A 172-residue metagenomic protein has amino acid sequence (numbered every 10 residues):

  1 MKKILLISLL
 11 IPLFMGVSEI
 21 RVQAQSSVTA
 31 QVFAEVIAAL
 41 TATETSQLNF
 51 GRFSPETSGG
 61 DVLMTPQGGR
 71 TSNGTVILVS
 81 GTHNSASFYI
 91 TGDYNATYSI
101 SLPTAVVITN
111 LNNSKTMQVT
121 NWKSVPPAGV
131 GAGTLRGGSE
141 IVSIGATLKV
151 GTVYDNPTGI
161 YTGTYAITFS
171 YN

Functional and structural regions predicted by a protein language model:
M1-I4: Positively charged n-region of N-terminal signal peptides that target proteins for export
S8-V17: Bacterial N-terminal signal peptides
L9, I100, K123-S124: Compositionally biased, intrinsically disordered/low-complexity regions enriched for serine, proline and threonine
L13, P127-A128: Generic low-complexity segments that are intrinsically disordered, proline-rich and/or Lys/Arg-biased
Q23-S101, A105-I108, A132-N172: N-terminal small/polar-rich segments of proteins
S114-P127: Short beta-strand and strand-turn-strand segments in soluble, beta-rich domains
